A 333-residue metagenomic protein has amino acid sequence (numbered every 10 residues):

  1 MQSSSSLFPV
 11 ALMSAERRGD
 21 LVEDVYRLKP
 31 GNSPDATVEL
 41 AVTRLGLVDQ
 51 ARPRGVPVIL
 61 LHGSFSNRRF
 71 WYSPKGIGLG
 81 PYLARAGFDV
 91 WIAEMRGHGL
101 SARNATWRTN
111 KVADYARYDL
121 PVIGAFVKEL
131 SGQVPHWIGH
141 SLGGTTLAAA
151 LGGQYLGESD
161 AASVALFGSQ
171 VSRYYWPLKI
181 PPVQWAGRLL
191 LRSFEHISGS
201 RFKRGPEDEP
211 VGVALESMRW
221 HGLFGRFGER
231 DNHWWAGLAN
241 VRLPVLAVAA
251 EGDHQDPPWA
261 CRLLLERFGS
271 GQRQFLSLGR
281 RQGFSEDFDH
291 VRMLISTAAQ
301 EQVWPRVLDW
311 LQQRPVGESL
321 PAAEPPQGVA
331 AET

Functional and structural regions predicted by a protein language model:
L7-Q50: N-terminal cap/lid segment of alpha/beta-hydrolase-fold proteins
L47-L100: Short, surface-exposed "cap/lid" segments of acyl-processing enzymes
E94-H98, Q170, R281: Short beta-to-alpha linker loops that shape the active-site pocket of alpha/beta-hydrolase fold enzymes
T109-E129: Alpha/beta-hydrolase active-site loop
E129-Q133, W137-I138, L142-E229: Alpha/beta-hydrolase-fold enzymes
V241, A247-A249: Short beta-strand/loop motif that positions the catalytic acidic residue of the alpha/beta-hydrolase fold
P257-R267: Short alpha-helix in the alpha/beta-hydrolase fold that links the catalytic acid
Q274-T333: Catalytic active-site module of serine/aspartate enzymes centered on a nucleophile-bearing elbow/loop
